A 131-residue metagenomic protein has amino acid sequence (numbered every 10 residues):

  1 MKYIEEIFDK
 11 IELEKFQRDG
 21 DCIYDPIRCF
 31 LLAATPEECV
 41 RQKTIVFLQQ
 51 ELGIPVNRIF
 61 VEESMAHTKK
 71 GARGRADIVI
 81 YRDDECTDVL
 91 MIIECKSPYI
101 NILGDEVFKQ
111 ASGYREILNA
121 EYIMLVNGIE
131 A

Functional and structural regions predicted by a protein language model:
M1-Y122, I129: A short, conserved, highly charged catalytic patch centered on acidic carboxylates
